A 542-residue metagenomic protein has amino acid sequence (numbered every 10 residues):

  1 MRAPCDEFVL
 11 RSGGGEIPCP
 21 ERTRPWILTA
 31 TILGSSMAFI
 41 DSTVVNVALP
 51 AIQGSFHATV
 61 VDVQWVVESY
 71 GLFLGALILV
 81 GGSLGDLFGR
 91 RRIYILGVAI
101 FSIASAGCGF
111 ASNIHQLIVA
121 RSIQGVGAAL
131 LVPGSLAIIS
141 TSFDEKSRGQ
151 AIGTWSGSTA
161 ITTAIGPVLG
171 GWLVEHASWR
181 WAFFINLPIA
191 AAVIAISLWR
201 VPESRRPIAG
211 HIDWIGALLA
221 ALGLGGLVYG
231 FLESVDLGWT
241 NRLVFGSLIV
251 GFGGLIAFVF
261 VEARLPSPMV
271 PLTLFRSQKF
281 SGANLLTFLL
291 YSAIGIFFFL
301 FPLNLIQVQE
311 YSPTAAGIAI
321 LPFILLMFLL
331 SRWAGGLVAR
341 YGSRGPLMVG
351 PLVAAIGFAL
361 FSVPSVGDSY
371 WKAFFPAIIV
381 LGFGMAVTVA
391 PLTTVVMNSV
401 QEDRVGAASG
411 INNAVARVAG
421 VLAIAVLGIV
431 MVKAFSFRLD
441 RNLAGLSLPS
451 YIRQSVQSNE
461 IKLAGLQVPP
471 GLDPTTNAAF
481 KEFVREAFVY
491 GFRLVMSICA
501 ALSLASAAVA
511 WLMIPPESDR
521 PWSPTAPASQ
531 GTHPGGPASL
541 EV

Functional and structural regions predicted by a protein language model:
R2-W199, Y341, S362, V366: Transmembrane-helix bundle of Major Facilitator Superfamily
C5, L187-R205, A221-L232, G251-L265 (+1 more regions): C-terminal membrane-cytosol helix-exit motif in multi-pass small-molecule transporters
L10-G13, I17, A192, V395 (+2 more regions): Hydrophobic transmembrane architecture of multi-pass small-molecule transporters
P25-L74, S178, I215-A220, G225-L232 (+3 more regions): Transmembrane core module of solute transporters
V47, L79-V80, A164, V168 (+8 more regions): Residue-level hotspots within transmembrane alpha-helices of multi-pass secondary transporters
G71, Q150-T163, D213, T287 (+3 more regions): Small-residue-rich transmembrane alpha-helices and their cytosolic helix-loop interfaces in multi-pass secondary
A106-F110, I194-W199, I256-F260, A359-V363 (+4 more regions): Membrane-embedded alpha-helical segments of multi-pass transporters/permeases
I165-V174, P302, A423, L427-M431: Small-residue (Gly/Pro/Ala) motifs that create kinks and tight helix-helix packing interfaces
